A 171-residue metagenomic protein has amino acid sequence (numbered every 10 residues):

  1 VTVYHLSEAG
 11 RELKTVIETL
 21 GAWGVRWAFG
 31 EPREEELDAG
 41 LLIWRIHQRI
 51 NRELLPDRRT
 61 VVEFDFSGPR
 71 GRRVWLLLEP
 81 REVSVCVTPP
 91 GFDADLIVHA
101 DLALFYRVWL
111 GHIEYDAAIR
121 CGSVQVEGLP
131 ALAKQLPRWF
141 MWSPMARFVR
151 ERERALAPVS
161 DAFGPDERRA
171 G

Functional and structural regions predicted by a protein language model:
V1-L13, E18-G171: Feature captures hydrophobic
